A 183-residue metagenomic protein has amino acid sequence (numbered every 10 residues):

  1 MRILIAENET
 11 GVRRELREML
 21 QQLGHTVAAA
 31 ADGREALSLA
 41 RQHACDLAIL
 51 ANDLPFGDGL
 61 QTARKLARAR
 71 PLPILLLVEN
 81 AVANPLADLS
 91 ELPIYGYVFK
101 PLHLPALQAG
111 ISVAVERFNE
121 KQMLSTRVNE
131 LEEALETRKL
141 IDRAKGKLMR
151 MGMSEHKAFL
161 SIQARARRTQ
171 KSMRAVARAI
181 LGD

Functional and structural regions predicted by a protein language model:
M1-G11, L16-L20, A48: Conserved acidic segment of CheY-like receiver
G24-D32, L39: Short hydrophobic/Thr-rich beta-strand motif most characteristic of the beta2 strand and flanking loop of CheY-like
G33-A36, D46-L66, A81-V82: Conserved phosphotransfer microenvironments
Q61, A81-G96: Alpha4 helix (beta4-alpha4-beta5 surface) of REC/receiver domains from two-component response regulators
P71-A81: A short, hydrophobic beta-strand element within the central beta-sheet of small alpha/beta folds
L102-I111: C-terminal output helix
T126-D183: C-terminal output/effector regions of signal-responsive regulators
